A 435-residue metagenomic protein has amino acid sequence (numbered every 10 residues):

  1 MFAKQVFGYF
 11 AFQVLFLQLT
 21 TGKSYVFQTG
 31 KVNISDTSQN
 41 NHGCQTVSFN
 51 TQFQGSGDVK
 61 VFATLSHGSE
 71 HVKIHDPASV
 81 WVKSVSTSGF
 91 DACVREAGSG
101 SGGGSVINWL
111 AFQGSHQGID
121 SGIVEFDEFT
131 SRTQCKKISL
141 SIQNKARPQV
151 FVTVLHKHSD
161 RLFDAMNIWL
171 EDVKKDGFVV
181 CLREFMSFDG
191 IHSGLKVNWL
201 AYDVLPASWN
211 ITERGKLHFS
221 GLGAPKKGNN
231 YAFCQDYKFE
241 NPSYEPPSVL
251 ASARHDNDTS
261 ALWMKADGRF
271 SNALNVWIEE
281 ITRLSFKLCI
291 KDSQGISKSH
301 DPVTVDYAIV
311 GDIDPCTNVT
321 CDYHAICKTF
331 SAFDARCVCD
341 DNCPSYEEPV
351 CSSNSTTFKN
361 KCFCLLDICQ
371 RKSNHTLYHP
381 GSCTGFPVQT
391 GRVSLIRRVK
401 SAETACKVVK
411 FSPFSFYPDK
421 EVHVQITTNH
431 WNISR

Functional and structural regions predicted by a protein language model:
F2-Q5, F10-I313, G385-R435: Extracellular receptor-binding modules and their adjoining Ser/Thr/Gly/Asp/Asn-rich linkers
G89, E96, V319-T320, C327: Acidic (E/D-rich), amphipathic helical modules within compact regulatory domains
R283, S353-N354: Acidic/polar residues in short coil/turn loops that connect beta-strands within repeat-based beta-sheet scaffolds
P315-H324, C343-S345: Disulfide-braced loops of extracellular cysteine-rich modules
Y323, E347, T356-L365: Conserved tryptophan-centered aromatic signature that marks the ligand-binding surface of SH3 and related Trp-rich
A325, A335, E348-V350: N-terminal boundary residue of classical C2H2 zinc finger motifs
K328-N342, K359-G385: Short, disulfide-bonded extracellular cysteine-rich repeat modules
N354-T357, R398-K400: A short, exposed loop/beta-hairpin motif centered on an aromatic-Gly-Thr core
